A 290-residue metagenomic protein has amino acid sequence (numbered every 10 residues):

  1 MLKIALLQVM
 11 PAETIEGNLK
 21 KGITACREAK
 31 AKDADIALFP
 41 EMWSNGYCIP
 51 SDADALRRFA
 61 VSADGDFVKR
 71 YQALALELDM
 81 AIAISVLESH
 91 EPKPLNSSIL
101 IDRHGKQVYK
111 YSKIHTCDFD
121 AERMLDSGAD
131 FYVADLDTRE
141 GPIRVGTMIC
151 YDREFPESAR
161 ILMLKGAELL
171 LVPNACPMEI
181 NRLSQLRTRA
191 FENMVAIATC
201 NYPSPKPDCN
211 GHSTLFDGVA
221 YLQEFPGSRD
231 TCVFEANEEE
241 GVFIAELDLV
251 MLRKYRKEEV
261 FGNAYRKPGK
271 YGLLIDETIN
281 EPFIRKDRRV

Functional and structural regions predicted by a protein language model:
M1-A5: Extreme N-terminal starter segment of soluble prokaryotic enzymes
Q8-I15: Short polar catalytic/cofactor-binding loops
I15-E16, T24-H104, V108-K110, C176-N193: Cys-nucleophile CN-hydrolase/nitrilase-fold catalytic domain and related Cys-dependent amidase chemistry that acts on
G17-C26, F155-R160: Short, acidic/polar
A63-A81, R153-F243: CN hydrolase (nitrilase-like) catalytic-core segments centered on the catalytic cysteine and neighboring Lys/Glu
S89-K165, P173-N174, M178-T188, V195 (+1 more regions): Active-site catalytic loop in hydrolytic enzyme cores
V133, P203-V290: C-terminal beta-strand edge segments of enzyme domains
